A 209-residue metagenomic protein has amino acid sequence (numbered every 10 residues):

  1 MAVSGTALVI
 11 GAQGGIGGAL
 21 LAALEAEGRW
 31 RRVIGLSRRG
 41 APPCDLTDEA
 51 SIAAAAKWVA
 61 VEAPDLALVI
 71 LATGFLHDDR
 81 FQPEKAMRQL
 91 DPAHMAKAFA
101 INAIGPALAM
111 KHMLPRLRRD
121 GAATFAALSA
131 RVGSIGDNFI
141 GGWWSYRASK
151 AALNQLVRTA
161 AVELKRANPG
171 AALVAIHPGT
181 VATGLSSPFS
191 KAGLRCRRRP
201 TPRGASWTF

Functional and structural regions predicted by a protein language model:
I10, P64-F81, N102, A127 (+1 more regions): Rossmann-fold scaffold of SDR-type NAD(P)-dependent oxidoreductases
I10-A26: N-terminal Rossmann NAD(P)H-binding glycine-rich loop of SDR-like oxidoreductase domains
A22, A107, A151-V162, P200-T208: Conserved active-site helix of classical SDR/Rossmann-fold NAD(P)-dependent CH-OH oxidoreductases
S37-A54: Rossmann-fold cofactor-recognition segment
F75-D79, P83-I101, R119-A152, V157-A167: Catalytic loop of short-chain dehydrogenase/reductase
A109-M113, L117, L156-V157: Hydrophobic positions on the long internal alpha-helix of Rossmann-like NAD(P)-dependent oxidoreductase domains
L164-V181: Conserved Rossmann-fold SDR core element
A175, S190-F209: C-terminal helical subdomain
